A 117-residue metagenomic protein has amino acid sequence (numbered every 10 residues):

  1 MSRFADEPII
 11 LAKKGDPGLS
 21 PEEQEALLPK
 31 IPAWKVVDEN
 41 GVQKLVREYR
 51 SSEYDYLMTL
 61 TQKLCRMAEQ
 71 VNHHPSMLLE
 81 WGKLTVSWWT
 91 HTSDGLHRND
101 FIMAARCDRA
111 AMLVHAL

Functional and structural regions predicted by a protein language model:
M1-L117: Charge-rich alpha-helical segments
